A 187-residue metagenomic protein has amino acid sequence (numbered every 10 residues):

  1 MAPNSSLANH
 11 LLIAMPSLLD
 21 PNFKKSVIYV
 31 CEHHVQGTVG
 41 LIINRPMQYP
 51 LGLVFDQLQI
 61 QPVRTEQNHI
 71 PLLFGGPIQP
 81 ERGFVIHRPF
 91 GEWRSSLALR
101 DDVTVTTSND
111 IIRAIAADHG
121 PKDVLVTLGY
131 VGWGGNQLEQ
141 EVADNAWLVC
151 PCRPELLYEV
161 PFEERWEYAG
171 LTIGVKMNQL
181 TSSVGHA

Functional and structural regions predicted by a protein language model:
M1-T127, V131-A187: A short aromatic-anchored loop/beta-hairpin motif
